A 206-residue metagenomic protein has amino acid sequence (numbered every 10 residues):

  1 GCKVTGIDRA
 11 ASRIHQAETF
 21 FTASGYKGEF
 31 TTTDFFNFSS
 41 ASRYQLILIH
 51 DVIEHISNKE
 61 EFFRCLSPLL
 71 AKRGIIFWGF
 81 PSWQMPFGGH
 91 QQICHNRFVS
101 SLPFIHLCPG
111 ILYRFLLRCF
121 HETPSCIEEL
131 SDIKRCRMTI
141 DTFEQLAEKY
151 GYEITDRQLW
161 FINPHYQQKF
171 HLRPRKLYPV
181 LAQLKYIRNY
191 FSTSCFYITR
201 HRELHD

Functional and structural regions predicted by a protein language model:
G1-G89, S194-E203: Conserved SAM-binding loop
E60-P68, I75-H201, H205: S-adenosyl-L-methionine-dependent methyltransferase catalytic module, highlighting the catalytic core
